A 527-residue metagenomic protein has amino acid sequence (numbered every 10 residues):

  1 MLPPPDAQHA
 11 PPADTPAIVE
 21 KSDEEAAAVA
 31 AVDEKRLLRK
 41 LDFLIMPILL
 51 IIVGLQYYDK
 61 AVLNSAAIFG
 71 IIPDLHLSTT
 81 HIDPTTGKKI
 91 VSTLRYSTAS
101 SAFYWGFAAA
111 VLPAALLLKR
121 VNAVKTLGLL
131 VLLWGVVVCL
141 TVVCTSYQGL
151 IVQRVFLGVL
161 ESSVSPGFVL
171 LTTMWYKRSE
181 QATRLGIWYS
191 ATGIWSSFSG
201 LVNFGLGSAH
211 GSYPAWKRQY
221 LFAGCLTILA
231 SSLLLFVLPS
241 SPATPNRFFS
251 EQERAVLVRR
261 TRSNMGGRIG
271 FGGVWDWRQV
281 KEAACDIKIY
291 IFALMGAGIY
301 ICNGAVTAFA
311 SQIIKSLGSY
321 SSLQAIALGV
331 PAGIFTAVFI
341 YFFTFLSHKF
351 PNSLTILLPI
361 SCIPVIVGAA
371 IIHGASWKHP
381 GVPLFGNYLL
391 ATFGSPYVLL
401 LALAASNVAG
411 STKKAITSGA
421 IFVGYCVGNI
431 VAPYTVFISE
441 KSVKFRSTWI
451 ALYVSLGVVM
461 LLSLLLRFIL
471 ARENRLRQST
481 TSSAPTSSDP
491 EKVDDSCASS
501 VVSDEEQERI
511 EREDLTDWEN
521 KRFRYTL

Functional and structural regions predicted by a protein language model:
M1-F69, P73-I82, L235-R268, K444-L527: Intracellular terminal tails of multi-pass secondary transporters
D59, L75-H76, V121-N122, V143-G149 (+6 more regions): Helix-breaking motifs and short loop linkers at transmembrane-helix boundaries and internal kinks in secondary membrane
N64-A108: Extracellular/periplasmic helix-loop-helix junction of adjacent transmembrane segments in MFS-like secondary
N64-S65, W275-F345, L401, V431-P433: Extracytoplasmic gate region of multi-pass secondary transporters
A108-Q148: Conserved MFS/SLC helix-loop-helix module at the cytosolic interface between two early adjacent transmembrane helices
A109-N122, V338-S353: Helix-to-loop junctions at the C-terminal end of transmembrane segments in multipass secondary transporters
A182-A215, L221-T227, S418-A432: Glycine-rich segments within core transmembrane alpha-helices of 12-TM secondary carriers
F350-L400: C-terminal transmembrane helical hairpin of 12-TM major facilitator-type secondary transporters
